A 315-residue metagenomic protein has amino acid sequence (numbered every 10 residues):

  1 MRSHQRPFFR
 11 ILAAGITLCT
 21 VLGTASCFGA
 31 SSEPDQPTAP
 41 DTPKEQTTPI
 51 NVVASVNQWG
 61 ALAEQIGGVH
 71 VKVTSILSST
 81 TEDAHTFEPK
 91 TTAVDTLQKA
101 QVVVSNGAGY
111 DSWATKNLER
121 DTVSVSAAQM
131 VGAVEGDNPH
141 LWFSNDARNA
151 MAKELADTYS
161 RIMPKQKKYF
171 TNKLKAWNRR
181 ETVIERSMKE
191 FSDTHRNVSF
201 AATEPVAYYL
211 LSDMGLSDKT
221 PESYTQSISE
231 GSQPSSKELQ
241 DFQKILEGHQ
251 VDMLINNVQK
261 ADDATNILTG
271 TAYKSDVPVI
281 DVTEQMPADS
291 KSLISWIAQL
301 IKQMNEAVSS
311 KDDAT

Functional and structural regions predicted by a protein language model:
R2-T315: Extracytoplasmic metal-acquisition and chelation regions
